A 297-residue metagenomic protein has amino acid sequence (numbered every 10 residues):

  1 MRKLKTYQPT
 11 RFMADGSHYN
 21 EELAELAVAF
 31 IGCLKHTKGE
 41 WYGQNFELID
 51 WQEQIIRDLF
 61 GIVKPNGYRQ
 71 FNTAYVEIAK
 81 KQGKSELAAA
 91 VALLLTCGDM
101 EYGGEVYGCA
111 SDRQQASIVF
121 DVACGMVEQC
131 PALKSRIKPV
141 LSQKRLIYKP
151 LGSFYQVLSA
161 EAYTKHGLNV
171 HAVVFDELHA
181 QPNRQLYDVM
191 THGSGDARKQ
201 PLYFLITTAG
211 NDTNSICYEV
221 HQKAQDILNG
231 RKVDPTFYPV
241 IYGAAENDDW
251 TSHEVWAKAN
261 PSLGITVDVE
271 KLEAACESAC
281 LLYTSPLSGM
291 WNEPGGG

Functional and structural regions predicted by a protein language model:
M1-G297: Phosphate/NTP-binding elements of NTP-utilizing enzymes
